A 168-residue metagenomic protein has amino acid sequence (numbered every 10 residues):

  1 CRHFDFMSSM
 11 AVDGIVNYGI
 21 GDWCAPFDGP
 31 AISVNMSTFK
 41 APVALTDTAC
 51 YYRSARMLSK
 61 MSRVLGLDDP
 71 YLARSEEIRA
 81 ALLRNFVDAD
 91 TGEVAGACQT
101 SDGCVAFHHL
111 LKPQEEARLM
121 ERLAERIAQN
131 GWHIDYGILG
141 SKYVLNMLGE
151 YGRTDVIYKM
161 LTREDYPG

Functional and structural regions predicted by a protein language model:
C1-G168: Active-site core of glycosidic bond-cleaving carbohydrate-active enzymes
